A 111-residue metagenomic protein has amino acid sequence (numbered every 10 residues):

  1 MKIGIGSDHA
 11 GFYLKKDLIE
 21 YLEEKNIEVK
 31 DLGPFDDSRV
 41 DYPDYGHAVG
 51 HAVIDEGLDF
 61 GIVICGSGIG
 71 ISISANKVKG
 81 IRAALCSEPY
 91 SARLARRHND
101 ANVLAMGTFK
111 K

Functional and structural regions predicted by a protein language model:
K2-G6, A10-Y13, P89-K111: C-terminal binding/interaction regions
G6, L32, I64-C65, C86 (+1 more regions): Structural motif
Y13-E24: Short, solvent-exposed amphipathic alpha-helices that sit in or adjacent to ligand/effector-binding or catalytic
E28-R39: A short beta-strand-loop structural module common to alpha/beta enzyme folds
Y45, V49-L85: Helix-adjacent hinge/juxtasegments
